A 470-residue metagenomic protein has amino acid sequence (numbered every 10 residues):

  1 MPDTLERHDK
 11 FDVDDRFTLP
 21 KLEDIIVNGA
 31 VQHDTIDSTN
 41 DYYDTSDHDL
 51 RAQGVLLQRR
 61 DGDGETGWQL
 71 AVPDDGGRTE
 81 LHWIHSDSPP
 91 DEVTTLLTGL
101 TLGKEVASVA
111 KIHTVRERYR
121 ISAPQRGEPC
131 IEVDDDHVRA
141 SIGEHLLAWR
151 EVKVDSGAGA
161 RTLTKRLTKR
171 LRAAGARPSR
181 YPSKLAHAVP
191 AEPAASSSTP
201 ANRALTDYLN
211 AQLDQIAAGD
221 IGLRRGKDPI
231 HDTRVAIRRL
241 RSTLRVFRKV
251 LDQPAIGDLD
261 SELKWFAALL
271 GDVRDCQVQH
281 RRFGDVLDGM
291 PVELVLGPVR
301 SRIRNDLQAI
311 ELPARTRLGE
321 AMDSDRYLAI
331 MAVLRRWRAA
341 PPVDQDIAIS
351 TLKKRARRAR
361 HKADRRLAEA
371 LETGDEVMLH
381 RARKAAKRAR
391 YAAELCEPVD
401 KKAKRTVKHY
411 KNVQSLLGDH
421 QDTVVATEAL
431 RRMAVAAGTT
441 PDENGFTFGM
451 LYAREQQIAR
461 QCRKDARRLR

Functional and structural regions predicted by a protein language model:
M1-R470: Function-determining surface determinants
